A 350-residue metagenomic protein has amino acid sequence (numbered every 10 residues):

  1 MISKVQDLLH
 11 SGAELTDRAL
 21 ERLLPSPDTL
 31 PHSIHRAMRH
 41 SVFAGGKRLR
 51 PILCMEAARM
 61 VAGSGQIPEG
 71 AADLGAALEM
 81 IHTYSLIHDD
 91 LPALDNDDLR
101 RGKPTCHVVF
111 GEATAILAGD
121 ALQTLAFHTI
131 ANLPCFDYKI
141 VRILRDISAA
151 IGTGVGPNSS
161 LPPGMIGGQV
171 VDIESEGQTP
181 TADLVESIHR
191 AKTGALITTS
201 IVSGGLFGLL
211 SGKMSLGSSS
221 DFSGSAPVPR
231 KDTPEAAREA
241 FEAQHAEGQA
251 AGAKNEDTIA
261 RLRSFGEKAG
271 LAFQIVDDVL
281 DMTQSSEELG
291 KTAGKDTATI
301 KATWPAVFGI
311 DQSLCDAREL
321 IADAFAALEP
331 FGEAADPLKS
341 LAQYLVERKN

Functional and structural regions predicted by a protein language model:
M1-L24: N-terminal amphipathic/basic leader segments beginning at the initiator methionine
E14, L24-F222, A236-E329, E333-V346: Mg2+-dependent prenyl diphosphate-binding active-site environment of isoprenoid biosynthetic enzymes
R18, L144-R145, P227: A broad, low-specificity signal marking well-ordered, structured residues that form hydrophobic/aromatic
G224-P227, D232-P234: Compositionally biased low-complexity segments enriched in histidine and/or tyrosine
